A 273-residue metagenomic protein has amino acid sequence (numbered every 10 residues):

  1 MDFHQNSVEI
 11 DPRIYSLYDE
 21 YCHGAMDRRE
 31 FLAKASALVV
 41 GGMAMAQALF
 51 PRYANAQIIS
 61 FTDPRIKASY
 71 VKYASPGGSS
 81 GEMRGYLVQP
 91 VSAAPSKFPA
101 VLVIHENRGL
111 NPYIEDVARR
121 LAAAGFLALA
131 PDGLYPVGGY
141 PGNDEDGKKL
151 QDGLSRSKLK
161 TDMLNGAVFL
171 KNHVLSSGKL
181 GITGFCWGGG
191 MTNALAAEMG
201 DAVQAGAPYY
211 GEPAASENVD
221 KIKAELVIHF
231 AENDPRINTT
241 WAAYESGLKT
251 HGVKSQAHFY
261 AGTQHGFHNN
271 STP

Functional and structural regions predicted by a protein language model:
M1-E30: N-terminal secretory signal peptides
R29-R52: N-terminal export signals
A56-S96: N-terminal cap/lid segment of alpha/beta-hydrolase-fold proteins
S96-E106: Short beta-strand element of the alpha/beta-hydrolase
L134-S157, G266-P273: Cap/lid segment of the alpha/beta-hydrolase catalytic domain
K149-N172: Alpha/beta-hydrolase active-site loop
N165-K223: Primarily recognizes the serine-hydrolase "nucleophile elbow" in alpha/beta-hydrolase and SGNH/GDSL folds
I228-F230: Short beta-strand/loop motif that positions the catalytic acidic residue of the alpha/beta-hydrolase fold
